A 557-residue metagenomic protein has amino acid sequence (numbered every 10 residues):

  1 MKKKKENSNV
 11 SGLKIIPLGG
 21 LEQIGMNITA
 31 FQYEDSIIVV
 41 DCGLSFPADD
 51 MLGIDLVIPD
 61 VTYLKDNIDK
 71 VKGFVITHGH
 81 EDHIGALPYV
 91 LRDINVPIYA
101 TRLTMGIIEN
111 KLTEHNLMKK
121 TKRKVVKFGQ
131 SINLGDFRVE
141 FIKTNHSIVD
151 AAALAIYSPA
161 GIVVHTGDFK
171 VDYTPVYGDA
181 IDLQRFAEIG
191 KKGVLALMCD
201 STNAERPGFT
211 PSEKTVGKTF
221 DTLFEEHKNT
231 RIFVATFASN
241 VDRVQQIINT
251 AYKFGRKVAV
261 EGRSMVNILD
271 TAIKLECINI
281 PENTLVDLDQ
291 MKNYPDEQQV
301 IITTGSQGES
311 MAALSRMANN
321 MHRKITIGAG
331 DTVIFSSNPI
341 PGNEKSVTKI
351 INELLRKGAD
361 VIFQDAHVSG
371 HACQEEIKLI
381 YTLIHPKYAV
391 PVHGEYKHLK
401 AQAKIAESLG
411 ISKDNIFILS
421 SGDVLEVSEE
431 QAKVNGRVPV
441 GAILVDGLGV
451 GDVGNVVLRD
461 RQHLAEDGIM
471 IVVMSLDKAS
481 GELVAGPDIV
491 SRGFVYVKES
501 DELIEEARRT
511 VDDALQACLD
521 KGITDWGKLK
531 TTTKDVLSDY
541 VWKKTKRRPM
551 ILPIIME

Functional and structural regions predicted by a protein language model:
K2-V75, H80-N293, A312-T326, K345-T348: His/Asp/Glu-rich metal-coordinating catalytic cores of metallo-dependent phosphodiesterases/hydrolases acting on
I16, Q32, E140, I302-T303 (+3 more regions): Residues in well-ordered beta-strands of folded domains
P97, V390, L552-P553: Short glycine-rich phosphate-binding loop at a beta-alpha junction
L112, A406, V541: Conserved hydrophobic residues forming the short capping helix/wall of the S-adenosyl-L-methionine
K127, S420, R547-I551: Short Gly/Ser/Thr- and Asp/Glu-enriched loop/turn motifs at secondary-structure junctions
A153-A155, I471-V473, P553: Beta-strand secondary-structure signal
R206-S336, I340-G522, K530: Hard-cation-handling environments
G522-E557: C-terminal tails and terminal domains of large nucleic-acid-associated and other macromolecular-machine proteins
